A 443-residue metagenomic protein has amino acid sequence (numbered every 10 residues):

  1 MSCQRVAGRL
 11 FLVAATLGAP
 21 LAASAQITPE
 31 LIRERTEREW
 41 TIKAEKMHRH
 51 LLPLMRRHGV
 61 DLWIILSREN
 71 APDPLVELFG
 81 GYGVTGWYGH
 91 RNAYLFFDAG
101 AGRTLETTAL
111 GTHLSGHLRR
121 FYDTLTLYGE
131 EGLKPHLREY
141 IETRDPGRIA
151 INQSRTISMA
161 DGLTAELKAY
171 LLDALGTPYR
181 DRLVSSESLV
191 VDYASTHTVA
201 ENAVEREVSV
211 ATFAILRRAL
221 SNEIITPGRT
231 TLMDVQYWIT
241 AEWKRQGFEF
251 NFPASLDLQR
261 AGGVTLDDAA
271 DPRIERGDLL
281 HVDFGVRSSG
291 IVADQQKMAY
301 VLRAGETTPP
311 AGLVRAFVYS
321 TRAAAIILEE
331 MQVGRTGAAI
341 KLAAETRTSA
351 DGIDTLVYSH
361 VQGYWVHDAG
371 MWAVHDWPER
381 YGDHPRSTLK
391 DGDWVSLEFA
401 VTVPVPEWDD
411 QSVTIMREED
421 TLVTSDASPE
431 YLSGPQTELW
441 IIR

Functional and structural regions predicted by a protein language model:
M1-F11: Bacterial N-terminal signal peptides that target proteins for export
R9-P20: Bacterial N-terminal signal peptides
L21-A25: Sec/Tat signal peptide C-region and signal peptidase I cleavage site
Q26-R443: Active-site neighborhoods and metal-handling regions in enzymes and metal-associated proteins
